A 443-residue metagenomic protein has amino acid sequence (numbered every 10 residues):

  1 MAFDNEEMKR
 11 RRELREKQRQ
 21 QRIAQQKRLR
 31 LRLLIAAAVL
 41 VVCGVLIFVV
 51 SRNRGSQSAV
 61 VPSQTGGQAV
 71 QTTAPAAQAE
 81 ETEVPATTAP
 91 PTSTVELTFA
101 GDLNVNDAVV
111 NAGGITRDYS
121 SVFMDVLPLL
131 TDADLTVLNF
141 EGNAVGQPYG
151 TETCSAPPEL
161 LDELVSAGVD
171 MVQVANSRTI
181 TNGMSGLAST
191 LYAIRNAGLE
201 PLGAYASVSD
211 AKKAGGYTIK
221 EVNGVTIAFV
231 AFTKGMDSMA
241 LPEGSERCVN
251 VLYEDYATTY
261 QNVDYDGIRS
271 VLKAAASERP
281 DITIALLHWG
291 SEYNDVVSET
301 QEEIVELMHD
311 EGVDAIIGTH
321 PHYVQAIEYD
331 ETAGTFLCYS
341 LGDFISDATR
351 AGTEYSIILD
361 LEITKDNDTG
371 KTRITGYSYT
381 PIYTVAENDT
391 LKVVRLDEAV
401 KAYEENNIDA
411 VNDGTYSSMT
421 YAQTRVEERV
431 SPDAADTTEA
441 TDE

Functional and structural regions predicted by a protein language model:
A2-K17, R30-Q57, V61, G66-G67 (+1 more regions): Acidic, metal/ion-coordinating pockets
I23-Q25: Extracellular "spike/adhesin" assembly and maturation modules and analogous cytosolic coiled-coil scaffolds
